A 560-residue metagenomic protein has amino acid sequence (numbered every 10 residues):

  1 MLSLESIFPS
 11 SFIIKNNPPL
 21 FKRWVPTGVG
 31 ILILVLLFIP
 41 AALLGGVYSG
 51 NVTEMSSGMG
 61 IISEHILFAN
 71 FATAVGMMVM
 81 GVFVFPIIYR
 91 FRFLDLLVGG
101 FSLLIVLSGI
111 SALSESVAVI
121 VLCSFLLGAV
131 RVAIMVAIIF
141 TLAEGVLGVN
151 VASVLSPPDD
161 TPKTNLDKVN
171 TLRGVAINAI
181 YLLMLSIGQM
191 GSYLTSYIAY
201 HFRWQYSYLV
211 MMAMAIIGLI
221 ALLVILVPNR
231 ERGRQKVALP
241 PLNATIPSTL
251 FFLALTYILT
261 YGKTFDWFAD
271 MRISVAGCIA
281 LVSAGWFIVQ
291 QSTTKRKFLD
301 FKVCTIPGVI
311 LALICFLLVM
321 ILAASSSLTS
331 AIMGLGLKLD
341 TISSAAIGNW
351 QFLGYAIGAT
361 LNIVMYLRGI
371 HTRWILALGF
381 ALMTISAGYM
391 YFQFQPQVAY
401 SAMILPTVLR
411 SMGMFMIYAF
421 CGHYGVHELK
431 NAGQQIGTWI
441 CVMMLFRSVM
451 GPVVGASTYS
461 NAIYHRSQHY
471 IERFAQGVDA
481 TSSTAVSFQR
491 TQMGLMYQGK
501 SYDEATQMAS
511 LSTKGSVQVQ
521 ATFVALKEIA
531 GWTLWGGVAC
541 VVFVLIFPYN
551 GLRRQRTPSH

Functional and structural regions predicted by a protein language model:
F21-R23, V224-K236, Y257-I347: Membrane-helix boundary/linker segments in multi-pass transporters
W24-L44, S49-V52, N70, G81 (+2 more regions): 12-transmembrane solute porter fold
N51-V79, V119: Extracellular/periplasmic helix-loop-helix junction of adjacent transmembrane segments in MFS-like secondary
M55-S57, I87-I88, L194-R203, L259 (+3 more regions): Interfacial helix-cap and linker-helix signal at transmembrane-aqueous boundaries of multi-pass secondary transporters
L67-A74, Y181, G348-F352, T533: Short hydrophobic/aromatic, small-residue-rich stretches within specific transmembrane helices of secondary active
Y89-N243: Helix-loop-helix hairpins in multi-pass membrane proteins, especially solute transporters
Y206-V224, N243-L253, I273-L281, R473-T481 (+1 more regions): Symmetry-related core transmembrane helices of the 12-TM Major Facilitator Superfamily/SLC fold
S448-Y549, Q555-H560: Hydrophobic transmembrane architecture of multi-pass small-molecule transporters
